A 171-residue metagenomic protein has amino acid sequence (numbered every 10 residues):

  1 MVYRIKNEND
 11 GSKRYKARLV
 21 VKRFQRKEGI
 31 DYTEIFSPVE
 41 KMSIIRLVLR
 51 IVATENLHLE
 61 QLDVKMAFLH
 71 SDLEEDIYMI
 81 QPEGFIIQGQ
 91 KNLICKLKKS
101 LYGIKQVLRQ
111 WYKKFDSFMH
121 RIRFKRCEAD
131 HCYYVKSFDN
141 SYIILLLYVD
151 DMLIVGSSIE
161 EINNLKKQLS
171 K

Functional and structural regions predicted by a protein language model:
M1-K171: Long, low-complexity, charge-biased intrinsically disordered regions
